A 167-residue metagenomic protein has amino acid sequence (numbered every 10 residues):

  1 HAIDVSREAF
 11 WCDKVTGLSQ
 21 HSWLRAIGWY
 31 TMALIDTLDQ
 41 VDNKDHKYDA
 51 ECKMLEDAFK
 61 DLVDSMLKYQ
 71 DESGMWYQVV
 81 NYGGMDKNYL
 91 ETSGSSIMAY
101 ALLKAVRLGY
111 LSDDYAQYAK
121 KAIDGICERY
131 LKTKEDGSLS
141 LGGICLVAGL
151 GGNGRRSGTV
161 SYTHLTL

Functional and structural regions predicted by a protein language model:
H1-I35: Loop-centered beta-sheet repeat module
H1-W11, E56-G74, Y118-D136: Long, well-ordered core segments of solenoidal/helical folds
E8-S19, Y77-K87, G158-Y162: Acidic/His metal-coordination segments adjacent to aromatic residues that form catalytic metal sites in metalloenzymes
S19, A26, Y48-L55, K87 (+2 more regions): Residue-level preference for long, well-ordered alpha-helices that form the structural scaffold of enzyme catalytic
W29-E51, S96-L111: Well-ordered alpha-helical scaffold segments within catalytic/enzyme domains
C52, A58-V80, G84-L108: Flexible, glycine-rich surface segments
Y89-L90, G94, A99-Y100, A105-L165: CBM-like carbohydrate-recognition segments
